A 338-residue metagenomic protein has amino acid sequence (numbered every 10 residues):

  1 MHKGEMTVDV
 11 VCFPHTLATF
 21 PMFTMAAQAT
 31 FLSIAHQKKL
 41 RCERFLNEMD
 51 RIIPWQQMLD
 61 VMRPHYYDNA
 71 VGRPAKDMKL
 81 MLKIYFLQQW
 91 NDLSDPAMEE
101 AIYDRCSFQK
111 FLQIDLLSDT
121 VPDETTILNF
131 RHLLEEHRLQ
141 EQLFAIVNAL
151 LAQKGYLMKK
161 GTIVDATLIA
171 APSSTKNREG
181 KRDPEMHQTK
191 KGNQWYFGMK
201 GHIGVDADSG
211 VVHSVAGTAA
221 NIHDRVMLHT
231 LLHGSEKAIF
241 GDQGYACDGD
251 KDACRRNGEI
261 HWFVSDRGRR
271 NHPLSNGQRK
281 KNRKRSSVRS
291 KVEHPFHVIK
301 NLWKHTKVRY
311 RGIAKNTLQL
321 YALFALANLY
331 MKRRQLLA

Functional and structural regions predicted by a protein language model:
M1-Q56, R63-P64, A338: Charged, often Cys/His-bearing segments associated with DNA-binding zinc-finger transcription factors
F13, A29, L87, P96 (+7 more regions): Polybasic low-complexity intrinsically disordered regions
A27-A29, K237-A238, Q243-A314, L318: Helix-centered, glycine/charged polyanion-binding patches within enzymatic domains that contact phosphate-containing
R51-P54, R73-L80, S118-P122, K284 (+2 more regions): Secondary-structure capping and boundary motifs in well-ordered enzyme cores
L59-K79: An N-terminal domain-cap segment
Y67-G72, L116, Y310-I313: A short glycine/serine-rich beta->alpha loop
L80-D92: Alpha-helical support elements that line or immediately flank enzyme active sites and cofactor-binding pockets
L302, L336-A338: A short, flexible helix-boundary coil/loop motif
